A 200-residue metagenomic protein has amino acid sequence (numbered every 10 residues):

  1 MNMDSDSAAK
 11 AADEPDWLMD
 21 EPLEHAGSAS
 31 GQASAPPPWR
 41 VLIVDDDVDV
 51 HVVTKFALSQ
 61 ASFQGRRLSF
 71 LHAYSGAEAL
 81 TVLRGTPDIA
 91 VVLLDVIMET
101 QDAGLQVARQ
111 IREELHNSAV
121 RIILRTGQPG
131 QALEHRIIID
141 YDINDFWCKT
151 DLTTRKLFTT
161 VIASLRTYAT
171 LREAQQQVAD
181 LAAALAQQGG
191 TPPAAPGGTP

Functional and structural regions predicted by a protein language model:
M1-L42, H51-S69, T170-P200: Non-catalytic signal-transmission and effector/linker regions of two-component phosphorelay proteins
P38, R67, P87-V91, L115-I122: His-Asp phosphorelay/catalytic-motif detector in bacterial-type signaling
D45, L93-I97: Active-site residues of response regulator receiver
Q60, E78-R84, I97, A103-S118 (+1 more regions): Short amphipathic alpha-helix used as the core "switch/output" element in two-component signaling
F70-E78: Conserved Asp/Asn-Gly motif in the active-site loop of CheY-like receiver
I123-T126, K149: Hydrophobic/aromatic residues positioned on beta-strands within the core alpha/beta folds
A132, T150-V161: C-terminal output helix
D140, K156-A169: Receiver (REC) domain switch/output surface
